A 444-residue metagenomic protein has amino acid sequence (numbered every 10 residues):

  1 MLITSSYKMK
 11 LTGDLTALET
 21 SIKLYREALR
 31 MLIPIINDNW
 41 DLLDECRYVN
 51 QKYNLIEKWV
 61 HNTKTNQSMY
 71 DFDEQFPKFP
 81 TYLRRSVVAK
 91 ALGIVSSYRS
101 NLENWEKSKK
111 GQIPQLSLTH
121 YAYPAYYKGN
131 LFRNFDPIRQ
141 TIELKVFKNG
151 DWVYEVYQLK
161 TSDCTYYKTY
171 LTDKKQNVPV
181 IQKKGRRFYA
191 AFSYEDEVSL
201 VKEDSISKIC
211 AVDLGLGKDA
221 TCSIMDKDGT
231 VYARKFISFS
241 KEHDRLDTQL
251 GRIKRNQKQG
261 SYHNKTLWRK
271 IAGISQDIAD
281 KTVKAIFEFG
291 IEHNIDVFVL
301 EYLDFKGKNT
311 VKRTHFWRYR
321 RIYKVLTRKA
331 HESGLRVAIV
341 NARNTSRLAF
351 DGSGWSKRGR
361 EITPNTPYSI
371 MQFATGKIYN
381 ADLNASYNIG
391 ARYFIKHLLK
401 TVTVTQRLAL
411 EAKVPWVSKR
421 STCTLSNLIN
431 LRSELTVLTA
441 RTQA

Functional and structural regions predicted by a protein language model:
M1-A444: Nucleic-acid substrate recognition interfaces
